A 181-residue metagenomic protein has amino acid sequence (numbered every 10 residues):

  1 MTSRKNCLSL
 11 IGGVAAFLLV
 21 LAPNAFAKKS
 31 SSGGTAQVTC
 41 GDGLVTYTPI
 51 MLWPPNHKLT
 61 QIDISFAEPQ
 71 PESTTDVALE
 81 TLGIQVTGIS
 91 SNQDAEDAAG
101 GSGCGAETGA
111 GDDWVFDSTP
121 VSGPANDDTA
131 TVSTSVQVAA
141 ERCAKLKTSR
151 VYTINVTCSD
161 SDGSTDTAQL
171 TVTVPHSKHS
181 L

Functional and structural regions predicted by a protein language model:
T2-I11: Bacterial N-terminal signal peptides that target proteins for export
L8, A25-F26: Short, aromatic- and cysteine-enriched interfacial helices/patches that mediate contacts at lipid membranes
G13-V14, A25: Cleavable N-terminal signal peptides
F26-L181: Proline-threonine-serine-rich low-complexity tracts
